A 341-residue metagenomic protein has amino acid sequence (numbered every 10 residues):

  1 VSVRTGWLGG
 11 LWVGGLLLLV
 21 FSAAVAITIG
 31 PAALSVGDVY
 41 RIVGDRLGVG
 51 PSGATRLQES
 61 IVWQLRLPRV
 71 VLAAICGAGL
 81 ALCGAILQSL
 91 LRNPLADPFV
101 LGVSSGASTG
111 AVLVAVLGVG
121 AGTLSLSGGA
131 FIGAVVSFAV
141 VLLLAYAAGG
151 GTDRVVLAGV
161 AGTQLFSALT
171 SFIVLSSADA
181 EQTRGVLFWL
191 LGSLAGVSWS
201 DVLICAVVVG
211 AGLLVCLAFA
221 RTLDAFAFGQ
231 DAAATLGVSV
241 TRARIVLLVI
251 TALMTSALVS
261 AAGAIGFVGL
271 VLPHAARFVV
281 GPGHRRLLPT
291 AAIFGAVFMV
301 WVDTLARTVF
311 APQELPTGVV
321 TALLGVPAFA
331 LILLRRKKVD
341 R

Functional and structural regions predicted by a protein language model:
V1-R341: Alpha-helical transmembrane segments in inner-membrane proteins
